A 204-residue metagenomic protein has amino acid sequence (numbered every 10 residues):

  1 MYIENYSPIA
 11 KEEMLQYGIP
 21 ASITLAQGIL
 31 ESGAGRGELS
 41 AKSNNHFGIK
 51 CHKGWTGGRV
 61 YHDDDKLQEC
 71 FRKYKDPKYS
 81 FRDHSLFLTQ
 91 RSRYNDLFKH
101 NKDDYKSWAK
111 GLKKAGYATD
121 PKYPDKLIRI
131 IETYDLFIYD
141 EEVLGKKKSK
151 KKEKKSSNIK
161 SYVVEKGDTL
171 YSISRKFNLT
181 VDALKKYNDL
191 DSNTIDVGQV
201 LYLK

Functional and structural regions predicted by a protein language model:
M1-N158: Catalytic cores of secreted/periplasmic lytic hydrolases that degrade extracellular macromolecules
K78, G167-D168: Alpha-helix N-cap/helix-start capping motif
E141-K166, S172-K204: Extracellular LysM carbohydrate-binding repeats and other cell-envelope/extracellular binding modules
